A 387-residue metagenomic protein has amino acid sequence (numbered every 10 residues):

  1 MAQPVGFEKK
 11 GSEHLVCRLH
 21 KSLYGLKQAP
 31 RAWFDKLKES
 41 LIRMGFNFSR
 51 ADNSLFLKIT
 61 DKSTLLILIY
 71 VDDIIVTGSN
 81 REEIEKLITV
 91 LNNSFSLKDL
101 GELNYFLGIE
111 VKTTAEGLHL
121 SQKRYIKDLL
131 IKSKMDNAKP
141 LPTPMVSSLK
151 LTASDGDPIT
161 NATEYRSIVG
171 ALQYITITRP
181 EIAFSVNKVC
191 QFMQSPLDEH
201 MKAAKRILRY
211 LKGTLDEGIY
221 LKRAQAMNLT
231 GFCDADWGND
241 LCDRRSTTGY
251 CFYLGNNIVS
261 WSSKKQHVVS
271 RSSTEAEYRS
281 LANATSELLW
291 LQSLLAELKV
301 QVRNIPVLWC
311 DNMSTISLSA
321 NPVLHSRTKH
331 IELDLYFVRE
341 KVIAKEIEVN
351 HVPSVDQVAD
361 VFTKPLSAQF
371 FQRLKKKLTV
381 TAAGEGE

Functional and structural regions predicted by a protein language model:
M1, G25, L37, L41 (+22 more regions): Mobile genetic element proteins and their domesticated derivatives, centered on retroelements and DNA transposons
M1-S96: Metal/cofactor- and membrane transport-associated sequence elements
L23, Q28, Y70-V71, D99-G218 (+3 more regions): C-terminal reverse transcriptase regions that engage the nucleic-acid substrate
A29, D73-I75, A235-D243, M313-I316: Short acidic, Gly/Ser-rich segments with clustered Asp/Glu that frequently serve as metal-coordination loops in enzyme
E39-R43, E82-N93, D157, Y174 (+5 more regions): Alpha-helical coiled-coil heptad-repeat oligomerization segments
Y105, N228, S246, I258 (+1 more regions): RNase H-like nuclease module associated with reverse transcription
A171, N228-L241: Two-metal-ion RNase H-like nuclease active-site motif
D236, D240-N256: Acidic, metal-ligating active-site segments
